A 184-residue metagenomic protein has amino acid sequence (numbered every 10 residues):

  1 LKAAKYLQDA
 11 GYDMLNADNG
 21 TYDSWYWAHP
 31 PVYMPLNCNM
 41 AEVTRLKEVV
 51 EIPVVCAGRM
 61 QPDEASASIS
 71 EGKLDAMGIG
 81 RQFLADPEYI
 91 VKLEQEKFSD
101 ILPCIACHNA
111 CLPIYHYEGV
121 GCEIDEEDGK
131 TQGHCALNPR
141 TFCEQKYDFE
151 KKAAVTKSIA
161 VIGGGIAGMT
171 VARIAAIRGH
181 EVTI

Functional and structural regions predicted by a protein language model:
L1-I162, I166-V182: Flavin-dependent oxidoreductase catalytic cores
